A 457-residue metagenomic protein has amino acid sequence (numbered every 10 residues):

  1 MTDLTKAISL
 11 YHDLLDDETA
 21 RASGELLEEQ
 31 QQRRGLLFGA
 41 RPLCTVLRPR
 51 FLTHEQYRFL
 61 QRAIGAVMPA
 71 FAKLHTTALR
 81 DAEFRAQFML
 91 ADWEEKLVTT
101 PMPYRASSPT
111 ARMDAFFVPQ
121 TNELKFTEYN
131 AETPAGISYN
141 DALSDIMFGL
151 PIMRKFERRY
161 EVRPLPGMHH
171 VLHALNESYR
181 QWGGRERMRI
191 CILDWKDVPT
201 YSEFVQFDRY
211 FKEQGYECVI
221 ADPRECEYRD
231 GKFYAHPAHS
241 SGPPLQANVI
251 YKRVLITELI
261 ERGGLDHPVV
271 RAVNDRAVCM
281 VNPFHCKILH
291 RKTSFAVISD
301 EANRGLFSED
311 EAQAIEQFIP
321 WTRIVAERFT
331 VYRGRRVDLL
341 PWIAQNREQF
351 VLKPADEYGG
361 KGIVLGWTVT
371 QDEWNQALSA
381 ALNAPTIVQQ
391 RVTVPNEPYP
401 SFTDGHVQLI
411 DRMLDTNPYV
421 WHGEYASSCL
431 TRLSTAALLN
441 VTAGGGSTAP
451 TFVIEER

Functional and structural regions predicted by a protein language model:
M1-R457: Preference for protein termini
